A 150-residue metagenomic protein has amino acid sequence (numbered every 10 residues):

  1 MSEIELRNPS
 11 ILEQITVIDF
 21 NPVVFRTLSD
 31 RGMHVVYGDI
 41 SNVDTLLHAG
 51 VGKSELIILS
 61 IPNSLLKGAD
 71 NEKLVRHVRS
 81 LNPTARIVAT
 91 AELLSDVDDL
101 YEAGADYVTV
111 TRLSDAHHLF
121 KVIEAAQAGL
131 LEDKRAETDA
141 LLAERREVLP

Functional and structural regions predicted by a protein language model:
M1-P150: Cytosolic regulatory regions of ion transport systems
